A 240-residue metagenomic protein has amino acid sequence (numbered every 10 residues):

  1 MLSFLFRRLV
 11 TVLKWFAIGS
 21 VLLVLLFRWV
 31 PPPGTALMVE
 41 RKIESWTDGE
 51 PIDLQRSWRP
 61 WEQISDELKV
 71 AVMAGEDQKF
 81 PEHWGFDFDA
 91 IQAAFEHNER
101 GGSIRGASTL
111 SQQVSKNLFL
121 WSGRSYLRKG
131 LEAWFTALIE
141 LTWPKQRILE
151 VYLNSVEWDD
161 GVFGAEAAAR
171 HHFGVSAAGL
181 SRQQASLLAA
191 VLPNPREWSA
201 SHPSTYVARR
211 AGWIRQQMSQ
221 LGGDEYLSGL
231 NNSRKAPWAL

Functional and structural regions predicted by a protein language model:
M1-L240: Juxtamembrane regions of bacterial inner-membrane/periplasmic proteins, predominantly the peptidoglycan biogenesis
